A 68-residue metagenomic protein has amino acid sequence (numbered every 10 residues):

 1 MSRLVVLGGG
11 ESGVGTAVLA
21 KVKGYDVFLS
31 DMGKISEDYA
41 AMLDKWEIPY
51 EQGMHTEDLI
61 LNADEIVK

Functional and structural regions predicted by a protein language model:
M1-K68: N-terminal leader/targeting and accessory segments in enzymes
